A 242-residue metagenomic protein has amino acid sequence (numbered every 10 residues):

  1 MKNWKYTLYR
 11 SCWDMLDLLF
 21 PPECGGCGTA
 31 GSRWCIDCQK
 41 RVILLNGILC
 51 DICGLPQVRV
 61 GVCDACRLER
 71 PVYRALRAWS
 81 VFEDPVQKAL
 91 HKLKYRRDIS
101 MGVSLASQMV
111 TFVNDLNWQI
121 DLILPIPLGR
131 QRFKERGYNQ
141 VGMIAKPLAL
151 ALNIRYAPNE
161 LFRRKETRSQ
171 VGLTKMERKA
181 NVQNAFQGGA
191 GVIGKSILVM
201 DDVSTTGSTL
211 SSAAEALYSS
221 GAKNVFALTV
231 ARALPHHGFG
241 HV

Functional and structural regions predicted by a protein language model:
M1-D201, T205-V242: Glycine-rich phosphate/pyrophosphate-handling loop used in enzymes and phosphotransfer proteins
